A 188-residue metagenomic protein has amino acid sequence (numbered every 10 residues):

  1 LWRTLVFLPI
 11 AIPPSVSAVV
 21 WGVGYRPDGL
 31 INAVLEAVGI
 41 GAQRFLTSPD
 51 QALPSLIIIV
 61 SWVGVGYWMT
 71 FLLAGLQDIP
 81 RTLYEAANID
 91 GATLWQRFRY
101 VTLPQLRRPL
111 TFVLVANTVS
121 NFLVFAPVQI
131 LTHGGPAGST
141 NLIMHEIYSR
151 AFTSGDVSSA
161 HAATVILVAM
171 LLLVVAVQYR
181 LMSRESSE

Functional and structural regions predicted by a protein language model:
L1-E188: A structural signal for multi-pass alpha-helical bundles of membrane permease subunits that mediate small-molecule
